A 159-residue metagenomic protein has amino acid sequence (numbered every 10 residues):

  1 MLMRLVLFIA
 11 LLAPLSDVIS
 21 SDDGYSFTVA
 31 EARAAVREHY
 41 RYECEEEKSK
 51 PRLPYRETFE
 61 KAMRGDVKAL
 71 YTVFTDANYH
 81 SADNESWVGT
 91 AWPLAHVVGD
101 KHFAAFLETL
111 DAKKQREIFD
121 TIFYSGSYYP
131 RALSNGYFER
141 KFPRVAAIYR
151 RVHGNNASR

Functional and structural regions predicted by a protein language model:
R4-P14: Sec-dependent N-terminal signal peptides
V18-H80: N-terminal secretory signal peptides
V67-S158: Extended alpha-helical scaffolding segments
